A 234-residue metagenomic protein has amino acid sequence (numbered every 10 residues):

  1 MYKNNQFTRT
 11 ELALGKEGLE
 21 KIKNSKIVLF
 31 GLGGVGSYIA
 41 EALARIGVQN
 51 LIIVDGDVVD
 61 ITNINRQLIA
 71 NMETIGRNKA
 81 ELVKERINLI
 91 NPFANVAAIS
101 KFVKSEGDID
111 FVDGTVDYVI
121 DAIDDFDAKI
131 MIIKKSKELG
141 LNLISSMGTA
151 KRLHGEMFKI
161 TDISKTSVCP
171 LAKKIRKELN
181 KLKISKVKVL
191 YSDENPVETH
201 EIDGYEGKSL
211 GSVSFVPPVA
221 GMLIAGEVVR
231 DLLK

Functional and structural regions predicted by a protein language model:
M1-I27: N-terminal charged helix/coil linker that caps or initiates catalytic domains
Y2-K3, K23, F111-Y118, I123-M131 (+4 more regions): Glycine-rich phosphate/adenylate-binding loop
L29-G31, V54: Conserved N-terminal Rossmann-fold NAD(P)-binding element of oxidoreductases
V35: Hydrophobic/small residue at the entry helix of a nucleotide-binding pocket
A44-N50, E138: Conserved S-adenosyl-L-methionine
V48, I53-N91: Glycine-rich phosphate-binding loop and adjoining beta1-alpha1-beta2 segment of Rossmann-like nucleotide-binding folds
I99-D108: Conserved SAM/SAH-binding loop
